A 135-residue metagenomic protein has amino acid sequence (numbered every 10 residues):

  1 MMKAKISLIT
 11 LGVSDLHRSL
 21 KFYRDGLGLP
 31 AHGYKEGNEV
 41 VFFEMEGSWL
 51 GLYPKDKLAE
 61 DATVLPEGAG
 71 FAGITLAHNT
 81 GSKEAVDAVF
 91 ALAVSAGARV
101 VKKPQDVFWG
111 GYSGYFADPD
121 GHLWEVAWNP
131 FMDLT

Functional and structural regions predicted by a protein language model:
M1-L8, P30-A117, W128-T135: Vicinal oxygen chelate
V13-L16, F108-W109: Conserved beta-strand-loop-alpha-helix junction that forms the acyl-donor binding cleft
R18-S19, A85: Short phosphate-engaging motifs
S19-R24, A93, G121: Conserved active-site tyrosine of GNAT-family acetyltransferases
L27: Major-groove DNA-recognition helix of helix-turn-helix-type DNA-binding domains
